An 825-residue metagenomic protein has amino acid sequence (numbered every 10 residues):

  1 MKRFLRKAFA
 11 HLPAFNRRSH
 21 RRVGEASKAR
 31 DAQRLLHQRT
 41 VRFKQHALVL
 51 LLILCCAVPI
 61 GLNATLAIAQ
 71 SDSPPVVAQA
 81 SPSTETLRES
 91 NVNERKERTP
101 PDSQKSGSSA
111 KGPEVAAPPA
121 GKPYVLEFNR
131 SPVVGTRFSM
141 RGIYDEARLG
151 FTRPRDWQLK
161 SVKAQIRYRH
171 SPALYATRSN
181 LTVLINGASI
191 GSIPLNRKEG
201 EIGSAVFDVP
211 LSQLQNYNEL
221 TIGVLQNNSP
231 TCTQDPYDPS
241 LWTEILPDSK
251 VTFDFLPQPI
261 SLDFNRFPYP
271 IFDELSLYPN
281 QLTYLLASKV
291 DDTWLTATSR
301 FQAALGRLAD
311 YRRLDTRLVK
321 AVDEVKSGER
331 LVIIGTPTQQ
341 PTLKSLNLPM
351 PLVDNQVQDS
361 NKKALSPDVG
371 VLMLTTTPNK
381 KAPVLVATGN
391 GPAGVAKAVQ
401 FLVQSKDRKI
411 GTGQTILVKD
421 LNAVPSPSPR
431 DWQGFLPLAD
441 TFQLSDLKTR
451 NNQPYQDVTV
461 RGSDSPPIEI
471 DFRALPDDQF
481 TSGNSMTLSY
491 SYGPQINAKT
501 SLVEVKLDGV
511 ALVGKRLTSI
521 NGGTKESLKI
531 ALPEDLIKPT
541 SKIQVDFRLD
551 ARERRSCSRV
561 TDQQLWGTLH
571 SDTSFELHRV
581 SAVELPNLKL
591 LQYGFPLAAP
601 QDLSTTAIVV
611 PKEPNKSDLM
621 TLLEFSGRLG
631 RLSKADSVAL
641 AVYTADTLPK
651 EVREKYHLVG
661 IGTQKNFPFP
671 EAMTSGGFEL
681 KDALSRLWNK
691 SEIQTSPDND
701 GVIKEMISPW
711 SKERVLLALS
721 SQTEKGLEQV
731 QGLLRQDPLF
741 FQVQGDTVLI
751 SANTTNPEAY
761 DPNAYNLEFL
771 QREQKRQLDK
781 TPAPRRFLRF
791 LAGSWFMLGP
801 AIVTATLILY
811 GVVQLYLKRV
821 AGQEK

Functional and structural regions predicted by a protein language model:
M1-F43: N-terminal secretory signal peptides that target proteins for export/translocation
L5-A8, L12, L36, F43 (+4 more regions): Extended hydrophobic/Leu-rich segments
A8, P13-S19, A47, L436-D440 (+2 more regions): Prokaryotic Sec-type signal peptides and long signal-anchor helices with extended Leu/Ile/Val-rich h-regions
A47-G61: Bacterial N-terminal signal peptides
G61-I68: Sec/Tat signal peptide C-region and signal peptidase I cleavage site
Q70-K825: Solvent-exposed alpha-helical segments and adjacent loops that form catalytic or protein-interaction surfaces
